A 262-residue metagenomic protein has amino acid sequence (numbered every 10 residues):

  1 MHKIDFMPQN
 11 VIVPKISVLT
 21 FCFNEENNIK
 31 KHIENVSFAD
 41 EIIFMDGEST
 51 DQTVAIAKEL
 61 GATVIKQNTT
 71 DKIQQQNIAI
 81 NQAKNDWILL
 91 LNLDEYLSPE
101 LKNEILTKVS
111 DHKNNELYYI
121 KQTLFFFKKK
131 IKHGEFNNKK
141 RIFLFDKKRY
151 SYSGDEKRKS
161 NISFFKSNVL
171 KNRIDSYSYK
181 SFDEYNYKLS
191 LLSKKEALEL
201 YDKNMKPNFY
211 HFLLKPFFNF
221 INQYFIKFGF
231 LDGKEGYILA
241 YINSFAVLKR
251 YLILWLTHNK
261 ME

Functional and structural regions predicted by a protein language model:
K15-S17: Cell-envelope/extracellular polymer assembly enzymes that use nucleotide-activated donors
T20-F38: Short, well-formed alpha-helical segments that are part of the catalytic scaffolds of diverse glycosyltransferases
N27-K30, D51-L60, E100-L101: Acidic helix N-cap motif at the loop->helix transition within catalytic regions of sugar-transfer enzymes
N35, D46-A55, T69: A conserved acidic beta->alpha catalytic loop
F38, L60-G61, S163: Short, structured coil segments at secondary-structure junctions
V54-K84: Conserved donor nucleotide-binding strand/loop of the catalytic core
Q74-I80, W87, S98-M261: Catalytic-site signature of metal-activated, phosphate-bearing donor transferases, centered on the GT-A/GT-A-like
